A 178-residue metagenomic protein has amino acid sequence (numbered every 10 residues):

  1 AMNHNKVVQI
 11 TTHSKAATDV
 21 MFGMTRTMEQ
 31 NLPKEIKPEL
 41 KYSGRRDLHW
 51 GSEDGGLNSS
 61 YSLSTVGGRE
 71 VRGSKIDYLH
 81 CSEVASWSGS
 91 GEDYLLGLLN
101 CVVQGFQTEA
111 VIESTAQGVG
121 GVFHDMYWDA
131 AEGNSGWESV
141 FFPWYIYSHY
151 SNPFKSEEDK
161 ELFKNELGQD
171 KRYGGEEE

Functional and structural regions predicted by a protein language model:
A1-E178: Phosphate/NTP-binding elements of NTP-utilizing enzymes
